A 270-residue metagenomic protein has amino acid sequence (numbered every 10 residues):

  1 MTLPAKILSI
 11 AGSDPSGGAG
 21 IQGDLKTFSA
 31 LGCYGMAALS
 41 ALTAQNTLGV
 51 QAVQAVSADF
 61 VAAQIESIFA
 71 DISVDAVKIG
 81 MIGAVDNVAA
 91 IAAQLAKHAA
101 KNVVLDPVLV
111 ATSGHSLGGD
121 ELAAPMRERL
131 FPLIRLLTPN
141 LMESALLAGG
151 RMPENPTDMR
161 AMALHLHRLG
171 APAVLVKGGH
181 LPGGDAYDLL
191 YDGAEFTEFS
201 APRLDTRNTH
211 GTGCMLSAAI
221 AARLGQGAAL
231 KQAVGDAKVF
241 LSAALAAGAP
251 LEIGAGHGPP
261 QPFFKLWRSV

Functional and structural regions predicted by a protein language model:
M1-L3, S9, G20, G184-F199: Acidic-glycine-rich active-site phosphate/pyrophosphate-binding loop
T2-S9, T27-T112, K265-L266: Conserved N-terminal subdomain of the carbohydrate kinase-like
P4, A55, Q232-V270: Charged C-terminal helix
I10-S16, F196-H210: Short pre-catalytic strand/loop immediately N-terminal to key active-site residues, enriched for Gly-Thr
L31-M36, T197, R223-A237: Phosphate-handling active-site elements
A89-A99, P172, Y187-L190, E195 (+1 more regions): Nucleotide and nucleotide-moiety/phosphate-recognizing core
D120-E195: Conserved phosphate/ATP/ADP-binding segment of small-molecule kinases
A145-L146, R207-L230: Short, small-residue alpha-helix embedded
